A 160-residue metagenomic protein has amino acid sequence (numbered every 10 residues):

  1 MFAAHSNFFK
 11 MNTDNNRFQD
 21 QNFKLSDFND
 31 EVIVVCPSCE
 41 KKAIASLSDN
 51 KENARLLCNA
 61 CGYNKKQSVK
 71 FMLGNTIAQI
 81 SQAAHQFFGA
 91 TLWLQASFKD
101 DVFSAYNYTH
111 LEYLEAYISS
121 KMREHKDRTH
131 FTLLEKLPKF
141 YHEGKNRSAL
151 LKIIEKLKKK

Functional and structural regions predicted by a protein language model:
M1, N7-F8, F87, V102: Intrinsic disorder/low-structure terminal segments
F2-S81: N-terminal cysteine/histidine-rich coordination modules
D27-D30, A105, R128, K145: Residue-level detector of secondary-structure boundary/capping sites
N64-Q67, S120, E124, R147: Amphipathic alpha-helical interaction surfaces
F71, N75-K139: Extended interfacial segments that mediate partner engagement and assembly in macromolecular machines
K136-K160: C-terminal, charged low-complexity interaction regions
